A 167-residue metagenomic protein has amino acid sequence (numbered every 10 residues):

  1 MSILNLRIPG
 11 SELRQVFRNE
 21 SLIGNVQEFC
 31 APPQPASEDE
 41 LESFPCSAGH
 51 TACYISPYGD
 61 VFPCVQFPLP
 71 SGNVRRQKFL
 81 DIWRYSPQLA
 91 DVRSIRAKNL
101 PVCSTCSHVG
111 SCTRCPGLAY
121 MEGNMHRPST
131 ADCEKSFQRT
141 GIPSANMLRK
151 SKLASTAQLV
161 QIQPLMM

Functional and structural regions predicted by a protein language model:
M1-G49, S56-Y58, F62, Q66-Q77: Radical SAM enzyme [4Fe-4S]-AdoMet core and its adjacent flexible, acidic and glycine-rich loops/tails across
E40-S43, D60-V61, Q66-M167: Flexible mid-to-C-terminal extensions adjoining Fe-S/redox cofactors in radical SAM and related proteins
